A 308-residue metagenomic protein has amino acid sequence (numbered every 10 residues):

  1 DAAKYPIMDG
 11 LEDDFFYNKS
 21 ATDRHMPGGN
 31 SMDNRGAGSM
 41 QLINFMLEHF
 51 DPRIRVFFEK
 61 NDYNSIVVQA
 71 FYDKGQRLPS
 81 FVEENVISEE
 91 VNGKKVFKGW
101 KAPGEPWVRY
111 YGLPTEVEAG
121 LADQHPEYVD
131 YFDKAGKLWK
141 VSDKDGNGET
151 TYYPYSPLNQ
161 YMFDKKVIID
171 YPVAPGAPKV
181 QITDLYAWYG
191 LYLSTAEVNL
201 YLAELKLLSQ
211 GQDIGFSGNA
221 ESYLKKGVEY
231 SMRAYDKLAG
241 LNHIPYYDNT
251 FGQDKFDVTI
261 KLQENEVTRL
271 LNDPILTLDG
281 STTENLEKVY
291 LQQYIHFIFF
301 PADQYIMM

Functional and structural regions predicted by a protein language model:
D1-Y201, L205-Y230, T282-E284: Structured, solvent-exposed acidic/aromatic patches
N18-F58, L241-M308: Long, intrinsically disordered, low-complexity segments
D213-N219, Y235-N242, F300-Y305: Surface-exposed patches in mature extracellular/periplasmic domains of secreted proteins
S222-Y246: Non-catalytic carbohydrate-binding regions of carbohydrate-active enzymes
